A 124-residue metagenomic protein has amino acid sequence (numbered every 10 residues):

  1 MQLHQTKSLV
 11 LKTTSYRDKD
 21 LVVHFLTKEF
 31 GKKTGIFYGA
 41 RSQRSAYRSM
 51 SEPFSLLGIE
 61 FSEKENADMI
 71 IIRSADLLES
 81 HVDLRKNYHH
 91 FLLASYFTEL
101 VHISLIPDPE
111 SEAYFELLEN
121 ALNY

Functional and structural regions predicted by a protein language model:
M1-E116: A surface-exposed, charged beta-strand/loop segment in the N-terminal or early-internal portion of soluble proteins
E116-Y124: Short, intrinsically disordered, charge-balanced linker/junction segments flanking boundaries in proteins
